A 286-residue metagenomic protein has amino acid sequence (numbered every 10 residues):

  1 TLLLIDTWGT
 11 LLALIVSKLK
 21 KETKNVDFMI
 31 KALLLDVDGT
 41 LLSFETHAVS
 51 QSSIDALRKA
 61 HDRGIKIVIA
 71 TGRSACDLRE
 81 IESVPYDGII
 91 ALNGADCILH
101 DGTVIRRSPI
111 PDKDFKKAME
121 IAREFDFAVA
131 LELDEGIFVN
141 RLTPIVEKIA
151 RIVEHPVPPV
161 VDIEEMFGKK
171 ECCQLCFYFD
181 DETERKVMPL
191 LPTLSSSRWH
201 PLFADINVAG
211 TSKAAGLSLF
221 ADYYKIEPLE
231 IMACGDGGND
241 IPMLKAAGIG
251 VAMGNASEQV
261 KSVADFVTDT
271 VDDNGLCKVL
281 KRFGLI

Functional and structural regions predicted by a protein language model:
L2-L35, R58: Non-catalytic pre-domain segments flanking phosphatase-related domains
K31-E45: Asp-based phosphoryl-transfer active-site loop
Q51-I145: Active-site phosphate-binding/coordination module
A60, T71, L175, L217 (+3 more regions): Residue-level signal for inorganic ion chemistry
C76-E80, K186, G216, P242-M243 (+2 more regions): Phosphate- and divalent-cation-binding pockets in alpha/beta enzyme and binding domains that engage nucleotide-derived
V84-P85, N93, L190-T193, A246-A247 (+1 more regions): Short, structured coil segments at secondary-structure junctions
I121, F125-C234, G238-A246, N255: Conserved acidic, metal-coordinating active-site core of Asp-based, Mg2+-dependent phosphoryl-transfer enzymes
A246, V251, A256-I286: Asp-based, Mg2+/Mn2+-dependent phosphohydrolase catalytic module
